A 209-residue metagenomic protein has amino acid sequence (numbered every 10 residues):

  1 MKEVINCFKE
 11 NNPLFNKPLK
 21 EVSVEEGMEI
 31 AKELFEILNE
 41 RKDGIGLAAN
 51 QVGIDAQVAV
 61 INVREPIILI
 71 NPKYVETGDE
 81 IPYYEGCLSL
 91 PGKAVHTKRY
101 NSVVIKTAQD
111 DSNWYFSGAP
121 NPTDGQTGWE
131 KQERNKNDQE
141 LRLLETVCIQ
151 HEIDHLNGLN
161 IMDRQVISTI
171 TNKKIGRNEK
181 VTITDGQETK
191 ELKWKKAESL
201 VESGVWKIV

Functional and structural regions predicted by a protein language model:
M1-E179, E191, E198-S203, V209: Positively charged
E188: Extracytoplasmic/periplasm-facing segments of secreted or lipoprotein envelope proteins
